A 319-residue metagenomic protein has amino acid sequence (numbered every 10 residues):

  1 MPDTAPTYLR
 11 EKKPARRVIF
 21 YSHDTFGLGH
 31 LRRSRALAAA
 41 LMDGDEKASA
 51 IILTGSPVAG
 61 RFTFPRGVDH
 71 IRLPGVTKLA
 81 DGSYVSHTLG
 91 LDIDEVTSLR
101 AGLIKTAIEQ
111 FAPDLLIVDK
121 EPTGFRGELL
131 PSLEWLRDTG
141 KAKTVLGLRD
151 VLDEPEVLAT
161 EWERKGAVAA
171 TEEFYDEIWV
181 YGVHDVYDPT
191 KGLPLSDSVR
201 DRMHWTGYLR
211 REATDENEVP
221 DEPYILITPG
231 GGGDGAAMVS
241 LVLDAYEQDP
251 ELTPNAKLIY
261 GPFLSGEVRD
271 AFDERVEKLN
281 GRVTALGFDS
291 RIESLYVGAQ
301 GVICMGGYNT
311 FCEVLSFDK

Functional and structural regions predicted by a protein language model:
A15-S22, A40-E95, L99-A101, L258: Conserved nucleotide-sugar phosphate-binding/catalytic loop shared by glycosyltransferases and other
S22-R35, G235-A236: A short, glycine/small-residue-rich beta-strand->loop->alpha-helix junction that serves as a flexible
A38, L193, Y208-G301: Donor-nucleotide binding loops and adjacent catalytic segments primarily of GT-B fold Leloir glycosyltransferases
E46-A48, T139-K143, Y175, R200-D201 (+2 more regions): A short helix->loop->beta-strand "cap" motif at the edges of active sites that frequently abuts
K105-E172: Conserved nucleotide-sugar donor-interacting segment of glycosyltransferase catalytic cores, predominantly GT-B
Q110-A112, E173-F174, V297-G298, S316: Alpha-helix C-terminal capping/helix-to-coil transition sites in glycosyltransferase folds
L148-A237, F263-G266: A nucleotide-sugar donor-handling region in carbohydrate enzymes
R291-K319: A donor-sugar binding/catalytic signature common to diverse glycosyltransferases and related nucleotide-sugar
